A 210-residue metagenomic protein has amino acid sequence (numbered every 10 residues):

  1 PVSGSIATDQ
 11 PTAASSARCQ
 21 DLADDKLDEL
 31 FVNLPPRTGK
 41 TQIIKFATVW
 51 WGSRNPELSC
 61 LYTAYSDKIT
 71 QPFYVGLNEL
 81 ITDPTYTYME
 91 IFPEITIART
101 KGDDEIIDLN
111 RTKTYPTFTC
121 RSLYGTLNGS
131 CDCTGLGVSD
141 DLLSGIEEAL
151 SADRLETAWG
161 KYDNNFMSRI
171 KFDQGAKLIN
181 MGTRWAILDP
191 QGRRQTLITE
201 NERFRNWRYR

Functional and structural regions predicted by a protein language model:
P1-R210: Short, flexible loop motifs at catalytic/binding sites
